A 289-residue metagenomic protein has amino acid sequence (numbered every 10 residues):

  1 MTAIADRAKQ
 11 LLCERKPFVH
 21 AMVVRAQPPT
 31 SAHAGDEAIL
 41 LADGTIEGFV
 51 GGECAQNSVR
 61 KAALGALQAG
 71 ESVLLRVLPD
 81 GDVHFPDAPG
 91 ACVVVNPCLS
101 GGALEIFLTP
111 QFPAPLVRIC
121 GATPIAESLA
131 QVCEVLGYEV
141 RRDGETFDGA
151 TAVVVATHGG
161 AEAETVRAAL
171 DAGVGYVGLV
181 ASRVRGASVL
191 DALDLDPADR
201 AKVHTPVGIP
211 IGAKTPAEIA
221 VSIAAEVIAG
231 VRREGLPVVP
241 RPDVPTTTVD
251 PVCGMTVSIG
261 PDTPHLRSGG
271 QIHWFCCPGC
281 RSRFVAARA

Functional and structural regions predicted by a protein language model:
M1-A152, E164, Y176, R183 (+3 more regions): Segments forming oxygen-rich coordination pockets for charged ligands
F147-D196, A213, A220: Phosphate-bearing ligand-interacting subdomains that bind or position ATP/ADP/UDP/GDP/NAD(P) or nucleotide-linked
V180-T247: Adenosine-phosphate binding glycine-rich loop
P245-T248, S268-I272: Flanking scaffold residues of small Cys/His-coordinated metal-binding clusters
T247-P264: Small Cys/His zinc-coordinating "RING-like" fingers
P251-G254, W274-P278: Cys/His/Pro-rich metal-binding microdomains
D262-S268, A287-A289: Short cysteine/histidine-rich zinc-coordinating motifs and their immediately flanking basic loops
C277-A289: Short metal-binding segments enriched for Cys and/or His
